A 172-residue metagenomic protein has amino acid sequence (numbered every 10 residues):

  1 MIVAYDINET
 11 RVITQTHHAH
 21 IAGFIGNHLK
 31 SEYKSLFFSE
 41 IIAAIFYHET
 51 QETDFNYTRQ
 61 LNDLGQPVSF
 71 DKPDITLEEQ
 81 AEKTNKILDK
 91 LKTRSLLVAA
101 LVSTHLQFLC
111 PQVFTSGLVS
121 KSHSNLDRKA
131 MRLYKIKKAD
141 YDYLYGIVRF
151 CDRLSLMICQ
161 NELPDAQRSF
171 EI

Functional and structural regions predicted by a protein language model:
I2-I13, F24, E40-N161: Divalent metal-dependent catalytic cores for phosphoryl transfer on phosphate-bearing substrates
H17-K30: An active-site-proximal "capping" alpha-helix that borders the catalytic cofactor pocket
N27-S39: Short pre-active-site segment immediately N-terminal to the catalytic Zn-binding motif
N161-I172: Extended, Lys/Arg-enriched charged tracts that mediate electrostatic binding to polyanionic substrates
